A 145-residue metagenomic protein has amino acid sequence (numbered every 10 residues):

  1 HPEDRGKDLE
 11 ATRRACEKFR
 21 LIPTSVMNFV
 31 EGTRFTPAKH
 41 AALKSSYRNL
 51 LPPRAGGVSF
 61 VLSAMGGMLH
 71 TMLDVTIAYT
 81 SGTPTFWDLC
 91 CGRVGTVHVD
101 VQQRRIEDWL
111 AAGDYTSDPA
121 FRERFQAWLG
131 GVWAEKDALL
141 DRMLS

Functional and structural regions predicted by a protein language model:
H1-A11: Membrane-interfacial amphipathic helices and adjacent loop/beta segments that form the lipid-substrate binding surface
E3-D4, A55, S117-D118: Short, structured coil/loop segments at alpha-helix boundaries
L9-R13, R54-G56: Well-ordered, non-membrane alpha-helical segments in soluble/globular domains
T12, L89-C90, L129, W133: Generic hydrophobic, helix-prone segments enriched in Leu/Val/Ile
T12-L21: Short amphipathic alpha-helices and their capping/turn segments at secondary-structure boundaries
R20-D114: A cross-family acyltransferase "interaction/gating" segment
A112-S145: Accessory terminal regions of nucleic-acid processing enzymes
